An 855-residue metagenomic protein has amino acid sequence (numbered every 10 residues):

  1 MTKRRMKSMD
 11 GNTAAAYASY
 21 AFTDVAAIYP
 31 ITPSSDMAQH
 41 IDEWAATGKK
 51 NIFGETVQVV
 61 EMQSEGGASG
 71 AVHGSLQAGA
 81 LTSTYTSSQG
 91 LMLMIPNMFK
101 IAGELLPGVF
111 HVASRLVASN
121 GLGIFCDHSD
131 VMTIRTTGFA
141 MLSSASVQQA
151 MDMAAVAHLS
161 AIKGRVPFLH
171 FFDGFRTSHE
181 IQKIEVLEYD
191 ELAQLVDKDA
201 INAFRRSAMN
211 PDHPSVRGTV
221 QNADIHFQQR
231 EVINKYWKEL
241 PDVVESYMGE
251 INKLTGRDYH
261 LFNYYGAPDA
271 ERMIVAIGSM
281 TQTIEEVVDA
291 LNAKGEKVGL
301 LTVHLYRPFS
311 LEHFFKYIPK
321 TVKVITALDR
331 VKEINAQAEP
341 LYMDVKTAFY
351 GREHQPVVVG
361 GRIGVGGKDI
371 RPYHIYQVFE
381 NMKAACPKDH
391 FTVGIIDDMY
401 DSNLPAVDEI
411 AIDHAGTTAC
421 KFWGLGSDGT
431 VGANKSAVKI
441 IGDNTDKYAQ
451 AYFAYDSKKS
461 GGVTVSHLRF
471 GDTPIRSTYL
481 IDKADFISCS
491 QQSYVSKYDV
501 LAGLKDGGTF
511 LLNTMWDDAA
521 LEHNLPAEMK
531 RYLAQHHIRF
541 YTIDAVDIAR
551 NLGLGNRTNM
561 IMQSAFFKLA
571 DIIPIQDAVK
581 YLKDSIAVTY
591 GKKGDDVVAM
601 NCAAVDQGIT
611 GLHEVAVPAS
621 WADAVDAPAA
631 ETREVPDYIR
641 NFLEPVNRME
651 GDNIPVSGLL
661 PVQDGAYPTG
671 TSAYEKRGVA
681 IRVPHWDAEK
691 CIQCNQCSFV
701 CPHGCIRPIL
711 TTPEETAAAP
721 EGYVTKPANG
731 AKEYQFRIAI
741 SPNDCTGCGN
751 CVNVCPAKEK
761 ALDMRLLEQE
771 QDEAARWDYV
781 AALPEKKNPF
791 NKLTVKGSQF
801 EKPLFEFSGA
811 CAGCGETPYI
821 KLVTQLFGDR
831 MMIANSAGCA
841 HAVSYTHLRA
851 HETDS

Functional and structural regions predicted by a protein language model:
T2-S8, P308-F309, T321-V324, L328-E339 (+3 more regions): Active-site cofactor/cluster-binding pocket
K3, Q182, G366-A419, M600 (+6 more regions): Flexible inter-domain linker/hinge segments
A38-R135, F139-I162, S402-K505, T817-L822 (+2 more regions): Thiamine diphosphate
F53-V57, F168-N263, A627: Conformationally flexible catalytic loops at phosphate/diphosphate-handling active centers
S119, E245-I396, H467-R469, A484-F486 (+4 more regions): Thiamine diphosphate
G123-G174, T347, G351-G364, Q535-T542 (+4 more regions): Conserved thiamine diphosphate
E286, G670-S672, Q696-E715, S741 (+2 more regions): Iron-sulfur cluster-binding cysteine motifs and their immediate structural context in ferredoxin-like electron-transfer
T846-D854: Conserved small/polar residues in nucleotide/adenosyl-binding loops
